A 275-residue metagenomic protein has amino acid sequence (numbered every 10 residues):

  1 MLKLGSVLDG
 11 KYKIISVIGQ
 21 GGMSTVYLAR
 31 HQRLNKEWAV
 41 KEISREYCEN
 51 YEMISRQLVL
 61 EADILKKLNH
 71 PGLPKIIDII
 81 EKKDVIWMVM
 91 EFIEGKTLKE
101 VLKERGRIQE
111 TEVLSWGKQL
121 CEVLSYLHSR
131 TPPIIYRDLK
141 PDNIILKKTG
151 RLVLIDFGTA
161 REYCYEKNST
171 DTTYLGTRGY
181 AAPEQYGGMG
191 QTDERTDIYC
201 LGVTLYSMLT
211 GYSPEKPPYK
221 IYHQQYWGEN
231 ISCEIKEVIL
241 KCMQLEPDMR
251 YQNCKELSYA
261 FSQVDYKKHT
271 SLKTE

Functional and structural regions predicted by a protein language model:
I15-G21, V26: Protein kinase glycine-rich loop
S44-K67: AlphaC helix of the eukaryotic protein kinase fold
I79: Activation-segment/catalytic-loop signature of the eukaryotic protein kinase fold
K83-T97, V101: Conserved short submotifs of the Hanks-type protein kinase catalytic core that shape the nucleotide-binding pocket
W116-G117: Activation segment signature within eukaryotic-like protein kinase domains
E122-I134: Protein kinase catalytic-loop region centered on the HRD/HxD motif
S169-E184: Conserved activation segment of eukaryotic-like protein kinases, specifically the C-terminal portion of the activation
